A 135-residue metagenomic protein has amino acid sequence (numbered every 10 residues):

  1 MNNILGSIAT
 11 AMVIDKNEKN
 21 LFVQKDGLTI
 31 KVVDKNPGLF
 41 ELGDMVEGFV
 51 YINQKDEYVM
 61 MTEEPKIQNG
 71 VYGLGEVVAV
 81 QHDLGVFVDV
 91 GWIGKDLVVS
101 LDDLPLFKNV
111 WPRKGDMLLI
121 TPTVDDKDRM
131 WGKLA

Functional and structural regions predicted by a protein language model:
M1-G6, N53-L74, K133-A135: Short boundary/loop segments of OB/S1/cold-shock single-stranded nucleic-acid-binding domains
G6-I8, N36-G48, P105-T121: Short nucleic-acid-contacting surface segments enriched for D/E, G, S/T with interspersed K/R
V13, V50, G75-V77: Conserved hydrophobic positions within beta-strands
K16-E18, V50-D56, Q81, P122-D128: Short, charged beta-turn/beta-strand-edge "cap" motif at the junction between a beta-strand and an adjacent loop
E18-V23, L84-F87: Short aromatic-glycine-enriched beta-strand elements
K25-K55: N-terminal, Lys/Arg-enriched amphipathic/low-complexity engagement segments that precede the first folded domain
T29-K35, G94-D103: A short macromolecule-binding patch
I67-K95: Short, solvent-exposed interaction modules
